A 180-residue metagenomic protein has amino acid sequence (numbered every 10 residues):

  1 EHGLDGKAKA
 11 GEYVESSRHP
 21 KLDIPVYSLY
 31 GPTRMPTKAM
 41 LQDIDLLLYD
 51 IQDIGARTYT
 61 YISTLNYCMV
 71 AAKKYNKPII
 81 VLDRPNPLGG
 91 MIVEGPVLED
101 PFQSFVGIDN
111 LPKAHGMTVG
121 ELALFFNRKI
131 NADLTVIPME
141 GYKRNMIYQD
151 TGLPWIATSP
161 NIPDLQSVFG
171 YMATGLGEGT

Functional and structural regions predicted by a protein language model:
E1, L29, L82-R84: Generic beta-sheet signal
G3-H19: Glycine-rich phosphate-binding loop and adjoining beta1-alpha1-beta2 segment of Rossmann-like nucleotide-binding folds
G6-K9, I80-F102: Glycine-rich, charge-decorated loop segments at or immediately adjacent to ligand/cofactor-binding or catalytic sites
V14-D43, A56: Glycine-rich oxoanion-binding loops at beta->alpha junctions
D45-I54, I80-D83: Short acidic catalytic loops
D53-L65: Glycine/threonine-rich flexible loop motifs
K74-P78: A short helix->loop->beta-strand "cap" motif at the edges of active sites that frequently abuts
F102-T174: Conserved anion/nucleotide-ligand pocket segment
